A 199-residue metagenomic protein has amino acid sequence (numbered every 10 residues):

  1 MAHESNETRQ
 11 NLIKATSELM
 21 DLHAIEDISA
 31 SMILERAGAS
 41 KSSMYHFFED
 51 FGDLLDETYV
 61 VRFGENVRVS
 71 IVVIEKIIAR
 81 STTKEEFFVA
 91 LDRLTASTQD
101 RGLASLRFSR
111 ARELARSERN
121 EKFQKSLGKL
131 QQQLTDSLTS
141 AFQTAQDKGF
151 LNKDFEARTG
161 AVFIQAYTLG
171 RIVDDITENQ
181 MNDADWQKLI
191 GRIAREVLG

Functional and structural regions predicted by a protein language model:
M1-E7: N-terminal intrinsically disordered/low-complexity leader segments
N11, A15, L19-V61: Helix-turn-helix
N11, A15-H23, V69-K76, S109 (+3 more regions): Solvent-exposed, amphipathic alpha-helical segments
L19, A141, R192-G199: C-terminal alpha-helix
D50, R116-E121: Short loop-to-helix capping motifs
E57, S70-S105, A157-I164, Q187: Hydrophobic alpha-helical connector segments
V67-R68, V72, D100-A111, R119-K148 (+1 more regions): Amphipathic alpha-helical packing segments from all-alpha helical-bundle domains
Q124-G128, Q132, Q146-I193: Hydrophobic/aromatic-rich alpha-helical bundle segments in the mid-to-C-terminal region
